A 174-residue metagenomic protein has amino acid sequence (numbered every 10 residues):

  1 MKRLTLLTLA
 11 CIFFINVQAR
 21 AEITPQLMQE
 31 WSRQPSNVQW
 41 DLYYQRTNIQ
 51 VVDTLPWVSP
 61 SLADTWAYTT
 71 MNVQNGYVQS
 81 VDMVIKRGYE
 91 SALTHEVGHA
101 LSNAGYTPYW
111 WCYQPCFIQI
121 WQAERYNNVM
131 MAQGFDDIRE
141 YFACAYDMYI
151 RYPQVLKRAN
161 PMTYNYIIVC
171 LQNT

Functional and structural regions predicted by a protein language model:
L4-F13: Sec-dependent N-terminal signal peptides
L9, I23, L27-W31, W66-V73 (+1 more regions): Extended hydrophobic/Leu-rich segments
V17-A21: Boundary at the C-terminal end of the N-terminal hydrophobic targeting segment
I23-N48: Zn2+-dependent metallopeptidase catalytic core
L42-T174: Active-site-flanking segments in enzyme catalytic domains
